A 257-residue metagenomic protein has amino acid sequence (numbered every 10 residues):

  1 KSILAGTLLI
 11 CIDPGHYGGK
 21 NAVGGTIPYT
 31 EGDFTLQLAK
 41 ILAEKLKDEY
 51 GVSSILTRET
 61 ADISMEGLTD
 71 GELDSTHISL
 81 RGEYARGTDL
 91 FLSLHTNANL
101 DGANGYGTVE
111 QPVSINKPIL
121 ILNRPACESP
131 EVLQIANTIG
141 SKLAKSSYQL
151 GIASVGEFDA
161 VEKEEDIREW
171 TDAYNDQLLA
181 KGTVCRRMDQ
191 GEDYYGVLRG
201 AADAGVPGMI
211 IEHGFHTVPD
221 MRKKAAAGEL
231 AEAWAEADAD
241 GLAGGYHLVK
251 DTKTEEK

Functional and structural regions predicted by a protein language model:
K1-Y84, T88, T96-K117, G205 (+1 more regions): Active-site histidine-acidic residue metal-binding/catalytic motifs, centered on HxH/HExxH-like signatures
Y29-Q37, S75-S79, A126-Q134, A225-E236: Soluble non-cytosolic domains of exported or imported proteins
K40-G51, R86, L90, T96 (+3 more regions): Sec-exported extracytoplasmic/periplasmic mature domains
E49-T60, L94-H95, S147-E162, V249-K257: Surface-exposed patches in mature extracellular/periplasmic domains of secreted proteins
A61-A85, A153-K181: Short, electropositive alpha-helical surface patch
L100, G156-K257: Active-site-adjacent mobile loop/cap segments within catalytic or ligand-binding domains
S114, I119-S147: Metal-dependent peptidase/peptidase-like ectodomains
